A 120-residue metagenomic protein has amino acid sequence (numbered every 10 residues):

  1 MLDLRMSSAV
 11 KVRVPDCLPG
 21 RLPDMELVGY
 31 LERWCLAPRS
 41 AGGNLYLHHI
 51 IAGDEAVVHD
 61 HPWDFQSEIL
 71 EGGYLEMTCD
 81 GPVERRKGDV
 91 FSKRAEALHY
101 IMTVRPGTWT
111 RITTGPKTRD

Functional and structural regions predicted by a protein language model:
M1-N44: A short, N-terminal "cap"/entry segment at the start of jelly-roll beta-barrel domains of the cupin/DSBH fold
A41-G43, A52-D54, E71-L75: Short, charged/polar surface micro-motifs in flexible loops or helix N-caps
N44-H61, A95-E96: Conserved short histidine dyad/triad with adjacent acidic residue
H59-D60, D64, R85, K93 (+2 more regions): A generic "structured core" feature
D60-L75: Short, conserved beta-strand element in jelly-roll/cupin
L75-M77, D120: Substrate-binding/catalytic groove segments of enzymes that remodel or degrade extracellular structural polymers
M77-Y100: Short acidic-glycine-tyrosine-enriched beta hairpin
R94-D120: Ligand-binding loop in jelly-roll beta-barrel domains
